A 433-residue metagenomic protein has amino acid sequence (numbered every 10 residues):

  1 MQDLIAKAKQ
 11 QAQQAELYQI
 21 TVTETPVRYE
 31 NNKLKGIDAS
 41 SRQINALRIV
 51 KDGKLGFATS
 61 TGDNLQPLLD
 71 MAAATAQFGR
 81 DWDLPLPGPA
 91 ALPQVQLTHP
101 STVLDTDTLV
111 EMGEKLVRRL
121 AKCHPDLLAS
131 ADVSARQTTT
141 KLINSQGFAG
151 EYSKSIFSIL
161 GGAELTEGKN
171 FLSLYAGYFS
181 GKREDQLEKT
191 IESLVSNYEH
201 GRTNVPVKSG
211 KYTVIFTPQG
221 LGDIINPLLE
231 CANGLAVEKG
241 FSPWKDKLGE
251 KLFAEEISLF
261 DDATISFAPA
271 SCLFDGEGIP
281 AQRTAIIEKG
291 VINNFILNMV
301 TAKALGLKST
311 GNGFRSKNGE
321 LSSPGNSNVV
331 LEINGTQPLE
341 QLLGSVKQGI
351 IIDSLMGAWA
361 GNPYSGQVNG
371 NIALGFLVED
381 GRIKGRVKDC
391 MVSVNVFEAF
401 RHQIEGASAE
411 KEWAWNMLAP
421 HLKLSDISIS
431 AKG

Functional and structural regions predicted by a protein language model:
I5-K7, L34-D38, D107, L116-C123 (+11 more regions): A generic local secondary-structure boundary/capping motif
A6, A12-Q19, T23-E24, Q66-Y152 (+2 more regions): Acidic low-complexity segments
Q10, Q14-I44, L128-A149, K347-N371: Structured beta-strand/loop patches that form or line metal/cofactor-binding pockets in enzymes
Q11, K247-G433: Dual-mode signal for accessory low-complexity, basic/Gly-rich regions
V27-N32, T138-S155, K169-G177, I224-E230 (+5 more regions): Short acidic, glycine/serine/threonine-rich loops at helix termini
V27-Q77: N-terminal alpha-helical targeting/anchoring segments
D38-K51, G150-G177, I286-E288, I372-D380: Short beta-strand elements
Y152-L252: Internal metal/ion-chelating core segments
